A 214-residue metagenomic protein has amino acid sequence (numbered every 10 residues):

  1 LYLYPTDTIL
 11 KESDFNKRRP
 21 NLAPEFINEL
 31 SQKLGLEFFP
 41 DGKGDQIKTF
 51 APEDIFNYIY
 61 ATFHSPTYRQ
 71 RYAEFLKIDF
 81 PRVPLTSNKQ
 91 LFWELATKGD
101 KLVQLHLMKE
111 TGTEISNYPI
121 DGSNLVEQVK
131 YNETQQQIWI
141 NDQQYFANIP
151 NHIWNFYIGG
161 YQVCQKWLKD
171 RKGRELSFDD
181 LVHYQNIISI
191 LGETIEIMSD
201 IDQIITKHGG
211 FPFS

Functional and structural regions predicted by a protein language model:
L1-S214: Sequence-level detector for compositionally biased, low-complexity segments
